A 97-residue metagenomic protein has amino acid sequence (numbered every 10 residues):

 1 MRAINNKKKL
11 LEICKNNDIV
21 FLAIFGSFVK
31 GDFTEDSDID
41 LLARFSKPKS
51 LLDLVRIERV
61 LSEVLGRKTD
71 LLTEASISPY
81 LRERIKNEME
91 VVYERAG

Functional and structural regions predicted by a protein language model:
M1-A23, V29-E35, S46-G97: Catalytic core of pol beta-like nucleotidyltransferases
G26, D40: Conserved G/P- and acidic residue-centered "switch" motifs that form tight phosphate/ATP-binding loops in soluble
L42-R44: Short hydrophobic/aromatic beta-strand micro-patches that form the beta-sheet surface supporting nucleotide- or nucleic
